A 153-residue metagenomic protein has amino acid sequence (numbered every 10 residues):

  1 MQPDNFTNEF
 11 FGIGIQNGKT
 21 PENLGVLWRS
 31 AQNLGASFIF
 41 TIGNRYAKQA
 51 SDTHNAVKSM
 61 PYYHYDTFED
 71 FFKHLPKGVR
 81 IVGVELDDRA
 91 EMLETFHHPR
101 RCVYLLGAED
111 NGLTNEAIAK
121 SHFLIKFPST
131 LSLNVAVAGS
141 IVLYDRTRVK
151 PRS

Functional and structural regions predicted by a protein language model:
M1-D87, T147-R148: RNA substrate-binding interface of SAM-dependent RNA methyltransferases
F11, R80-V82, C102-Y104, F123 (+1 more regions): Generic beta-strand structural signal
E22-N23, E91, G112, L133-N134: Residues that form or flank phosphate/diphosphate-binding pockets in enzymes that use nucleotide phosphates
L24-G25, L75, N115, A136-G139: Conserved strand-to-helix beginnings and helix N-cap segments that scaffold or border functional pockets
L27-R29, H54-A56, T95-P99, I118-S121 (+1 more regions): Short, glycine/charged-enriched secondary-structure capping and boundary segments
N44-R45, T67-F68, E109-N111, P128-L133: Short, acidic/turn-prone active-site loops that include or flank metal/cofactor- and phosphate-binding residues
D87-F127: Active-site/ligand-binding-proximal alpha/beta "capping" segment
A117-S153: Structured adenosyl-cofactor binding patch, chiefly the S-adenosyl-L-methionine
